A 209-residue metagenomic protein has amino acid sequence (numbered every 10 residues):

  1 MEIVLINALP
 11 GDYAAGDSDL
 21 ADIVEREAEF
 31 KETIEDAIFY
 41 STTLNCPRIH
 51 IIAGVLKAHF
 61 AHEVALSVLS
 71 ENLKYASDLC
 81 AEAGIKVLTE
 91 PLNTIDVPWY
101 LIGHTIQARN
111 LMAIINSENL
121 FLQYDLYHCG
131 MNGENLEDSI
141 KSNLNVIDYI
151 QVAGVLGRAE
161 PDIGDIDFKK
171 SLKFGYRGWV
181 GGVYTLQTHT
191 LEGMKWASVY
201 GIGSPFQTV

Functional and structural regions predicted by a protein language model:
M1, C46-P47, I85, Y176-G182: A short helix->loop->beta-strand "cap" motif at the edges of active sites that frequently abuts
M1-G11, G16-D19: Glycine-rich, positively charged N-terminal anion/phosphate-binding segment
E2, E29, I38, A58 (+6 more regions): Generic structural signal for short, flexible, solvent-exposed coil/loop and linker residues
V4-N7, H50, L88, D148-Q151 (+1 more regions): Conserved beta-strand positions in the central sheet of alpha/beta enzyme cores
L9-D12, A53-K57, P91-I95, L126-H128 (+2 more regions): Active-site-proximal loop/turn and secondary-structure-junction residues that shape catalytic pockets, frequently
P10, P47, P98, P161 (+1 more regions): Proline-rich intrinsically disordered, low-complexity coils
A15-F121, M131: Active-site acidic/histidine proton-transfer and metal-coordination neighborhood in alpha/beta enzyme cores
I102-Y124, H128-V209: Histidine-acidic metal/acid-base catalytic patches
